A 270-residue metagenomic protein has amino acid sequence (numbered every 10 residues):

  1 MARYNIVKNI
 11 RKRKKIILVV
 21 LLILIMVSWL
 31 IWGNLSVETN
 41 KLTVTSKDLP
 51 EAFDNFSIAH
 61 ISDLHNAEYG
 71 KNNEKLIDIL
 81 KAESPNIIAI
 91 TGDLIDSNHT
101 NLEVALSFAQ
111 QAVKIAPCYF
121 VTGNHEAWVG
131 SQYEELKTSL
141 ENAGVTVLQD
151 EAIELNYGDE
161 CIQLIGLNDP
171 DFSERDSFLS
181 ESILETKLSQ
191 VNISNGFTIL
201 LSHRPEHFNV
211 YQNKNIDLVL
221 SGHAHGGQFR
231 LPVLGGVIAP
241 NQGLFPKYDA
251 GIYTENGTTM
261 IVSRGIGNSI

Functional and structural regions predicted by a protein language model:
M1-S57, S62-H65: Acidic, histidine-bearing metal-coordination/catalytic regions of metal-dependent phosphoesterases
A2-R13, L94-S107, E206-D217: N-terminal short leaders/motifs
I25-E51, F229-I270: Binuclear metal-dependent phosphoesterase catalytic core
D48-L49, N66, E126-L218, A224 (+2 more regions): Conserved catalytic scaffold of divalent metal-dependent phosphoesterases
A52, F56-E151: Membrane-embedded segments
K75, A105, N215, G235-V237: Hydrophobic alpha-helical membrane context
I87, D171, Q228: Feature marks short, surface-exposed loop/turn motifs that line or immediately flank catalytic pockets and channel
T100, H225-L231: Di-metal (Zn2+ and/or Mg2+/Mn2+) metal-binding site signature of metallo-dependent hydrolases with the MBL/beta-CASP
